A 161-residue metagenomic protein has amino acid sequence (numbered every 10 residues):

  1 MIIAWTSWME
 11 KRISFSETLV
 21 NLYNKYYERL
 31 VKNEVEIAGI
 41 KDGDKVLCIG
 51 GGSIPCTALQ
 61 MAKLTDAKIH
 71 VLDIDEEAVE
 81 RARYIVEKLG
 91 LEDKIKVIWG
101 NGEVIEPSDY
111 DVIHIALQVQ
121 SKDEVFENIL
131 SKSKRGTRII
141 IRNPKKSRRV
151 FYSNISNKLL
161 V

Functional and structural regions predicted by a protein language model:
M1-K41: S-adenosyl-L-methionine
G43-S53: Conserved class I S-adenosyl-L-methionine
S53-T65: Conserved SAM-binding loop of SAM-dependent methyltransferases across substrates and taxa, primarily the Class I
K68-D73: Conserved SAM-binding motif I beta-strand of class I
D75-E77: Conserved SAM/SAH-binding beta-strand->alpha-helix loop
A82-R83: Conserved SAM-binding loop
G90-G102: Conserved SAM-binding strand-loop segment of SAM-dependent methyltransferases
F126-V161: C-terminal substrate-binding/active-site "lid" region of AdoMet-derived donor-dependent transferases
